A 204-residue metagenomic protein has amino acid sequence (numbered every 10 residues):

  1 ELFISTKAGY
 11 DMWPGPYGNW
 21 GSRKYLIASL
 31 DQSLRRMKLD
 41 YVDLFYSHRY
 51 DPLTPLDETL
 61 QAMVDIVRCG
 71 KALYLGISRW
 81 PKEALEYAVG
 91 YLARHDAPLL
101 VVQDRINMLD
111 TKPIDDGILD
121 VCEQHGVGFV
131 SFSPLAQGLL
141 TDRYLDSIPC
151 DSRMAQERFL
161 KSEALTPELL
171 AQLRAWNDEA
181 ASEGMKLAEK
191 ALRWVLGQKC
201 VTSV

Functional and structural regions predicted by a protein language model:
E1-T6: N-terminal binding-site loop/beta-alpha segment at the start of enzyme catalytic domains that lines or forms
K7-G9, P134-L135: Active-site-proximal beta-strand/loop segments in catalytic clefts of secreted hydrolases
G9, F45, R105: Anionic group-transfer/hydrolysis microenvironments
D11-I27, H48-T54: Active-site mouth loops of central-metabolism enzymes
A28-Q32, A62: Well-ordered alpha-helical segments embedded in enzymatic catalytic cores
D31-D40, A93, G184: Phosphate/pyrophosphate-binding loops at sites that engage ATP/ADP/AMP, CoA/4′-phosphopantetheine, polyphosphate
L34-P55, T202: Active-site groove signature of glycoside hydrolases
D51-V204: Beta/alpha (TIM)-barrel catalytic core signal, keyed to glycine-rich beta->alpha loops juxtaposed to Asp/Glu that bind
